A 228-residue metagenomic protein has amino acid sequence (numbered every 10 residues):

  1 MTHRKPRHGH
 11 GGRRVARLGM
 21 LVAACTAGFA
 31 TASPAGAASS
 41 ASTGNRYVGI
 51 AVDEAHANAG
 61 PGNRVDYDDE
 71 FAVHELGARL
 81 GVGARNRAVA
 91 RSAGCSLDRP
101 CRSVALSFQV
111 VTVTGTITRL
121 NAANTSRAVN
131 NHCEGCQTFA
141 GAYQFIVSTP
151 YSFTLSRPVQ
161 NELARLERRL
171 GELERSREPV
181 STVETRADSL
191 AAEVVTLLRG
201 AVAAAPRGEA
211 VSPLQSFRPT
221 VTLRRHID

Functional and structural regions predicted by a protein language model:
M1-H3, G9-R13, S42, L214 (+1 more regions): General helical secondary-structure elements
M1-R4, H226-D228: Short, intrinsically disordered, low-complexity terminal/loop segments
T2-A37: Secretory targeting and sorting signals
A38-D228: Low-complexity repeat regions of mature extracellularly deployed or surface/particle-associated proteins
